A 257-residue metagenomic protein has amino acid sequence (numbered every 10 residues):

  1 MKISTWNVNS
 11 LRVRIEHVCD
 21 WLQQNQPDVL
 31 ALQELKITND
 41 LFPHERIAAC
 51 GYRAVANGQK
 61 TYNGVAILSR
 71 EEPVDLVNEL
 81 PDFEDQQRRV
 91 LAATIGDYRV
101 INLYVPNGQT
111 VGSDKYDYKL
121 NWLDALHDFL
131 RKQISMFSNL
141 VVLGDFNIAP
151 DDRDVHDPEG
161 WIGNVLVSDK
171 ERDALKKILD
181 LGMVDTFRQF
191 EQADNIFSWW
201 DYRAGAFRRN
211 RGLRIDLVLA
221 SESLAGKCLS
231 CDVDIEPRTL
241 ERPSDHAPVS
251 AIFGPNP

Functional and structural regions predicted by a protein language model:
M1-N9, D97-G112, L143, H246: Active-site-proximal beta-strand elements of phosphoester/diester hydrolases
M1-Y52, K60-V65, P150, P257: N-terminal, active-site-proximal structural segment of metallo-dependent hydrolase catalytic domains
W6-N7, L22-D40, V100, L130-D152 (+4 more regions): Active-site beta-strand/loop signature of hydrolases that rely on acidic residues for catalysis
L35-T38, F42-T110: Structured beta-strand-rich core segments of catalytic domains in phosphoester-bond hydrolases
C50, W122-I215: Metal-dependent phosphoesterases centered on the DNase I-like endonuclease/exonuclease/phosphatase
T61-D75, D194, A206-K227, F253: Conserved beta strand-loop-helix elements of the APE1-like EEP
P81, P106-L123, E159-N164: Surface-exposed cleft-lining segments at the edges of enzyme active sites
D232-P257: Surface polyanion/phosphate-binding segment centered on an Asp-His-Pro turn
